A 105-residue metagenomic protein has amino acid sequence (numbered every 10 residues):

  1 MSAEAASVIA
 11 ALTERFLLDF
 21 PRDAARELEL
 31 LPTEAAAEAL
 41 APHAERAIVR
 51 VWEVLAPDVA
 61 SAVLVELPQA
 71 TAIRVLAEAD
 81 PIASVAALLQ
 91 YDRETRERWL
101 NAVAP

Functional and structural regions predicted by a protein language model:
M1-P105: Hydrophobic packing positions in regular secondary-structure scaffolds
